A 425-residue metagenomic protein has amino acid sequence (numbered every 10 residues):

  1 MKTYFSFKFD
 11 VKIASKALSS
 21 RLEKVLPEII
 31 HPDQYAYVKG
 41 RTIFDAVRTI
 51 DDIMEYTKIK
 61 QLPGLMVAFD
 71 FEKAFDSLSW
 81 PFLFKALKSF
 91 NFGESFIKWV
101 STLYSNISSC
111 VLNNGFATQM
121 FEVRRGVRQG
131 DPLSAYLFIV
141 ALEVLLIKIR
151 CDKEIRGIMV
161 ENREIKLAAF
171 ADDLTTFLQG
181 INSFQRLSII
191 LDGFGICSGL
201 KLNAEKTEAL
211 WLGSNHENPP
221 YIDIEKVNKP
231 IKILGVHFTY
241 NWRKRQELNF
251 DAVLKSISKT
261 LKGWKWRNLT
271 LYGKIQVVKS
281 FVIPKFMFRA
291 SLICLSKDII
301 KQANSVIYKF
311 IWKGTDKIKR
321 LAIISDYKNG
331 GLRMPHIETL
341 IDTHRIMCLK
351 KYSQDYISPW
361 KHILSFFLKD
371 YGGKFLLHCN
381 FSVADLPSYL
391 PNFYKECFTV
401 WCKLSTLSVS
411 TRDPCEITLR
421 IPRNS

Functional and structural regions predicted by a protein language model:
M1-V144: Conserved pre-catalytic core of RNA-dependent polymerases
I13, I224-L295, W312, I346-W360: Basic, alpha-helical interaction scaffolds
A14, L18, L22, I50 (+14 more regions): Mobile genetic element proteins and their domesticated derivatives, centered on retroelements and DNA transposons
K24-L26, S108-F121, V253-T260, I311-R320: Active-site-adjacent bridging/hinge elements
K73-F90, G126-V127, L167-I196, G213-S214 (+1 more regions): Catalytic palm subdomain of template-directed nucleic-acid polymerases, centered on the conserved carboxylate motif
G115, L202-I231: Short, conserved micro-motifs composed of acidic
I300-I311: Short amphipathic alpha-helical coiled-coil/interface segments
A303, K317-S425: Extended C-terminal regions of large enzymes
